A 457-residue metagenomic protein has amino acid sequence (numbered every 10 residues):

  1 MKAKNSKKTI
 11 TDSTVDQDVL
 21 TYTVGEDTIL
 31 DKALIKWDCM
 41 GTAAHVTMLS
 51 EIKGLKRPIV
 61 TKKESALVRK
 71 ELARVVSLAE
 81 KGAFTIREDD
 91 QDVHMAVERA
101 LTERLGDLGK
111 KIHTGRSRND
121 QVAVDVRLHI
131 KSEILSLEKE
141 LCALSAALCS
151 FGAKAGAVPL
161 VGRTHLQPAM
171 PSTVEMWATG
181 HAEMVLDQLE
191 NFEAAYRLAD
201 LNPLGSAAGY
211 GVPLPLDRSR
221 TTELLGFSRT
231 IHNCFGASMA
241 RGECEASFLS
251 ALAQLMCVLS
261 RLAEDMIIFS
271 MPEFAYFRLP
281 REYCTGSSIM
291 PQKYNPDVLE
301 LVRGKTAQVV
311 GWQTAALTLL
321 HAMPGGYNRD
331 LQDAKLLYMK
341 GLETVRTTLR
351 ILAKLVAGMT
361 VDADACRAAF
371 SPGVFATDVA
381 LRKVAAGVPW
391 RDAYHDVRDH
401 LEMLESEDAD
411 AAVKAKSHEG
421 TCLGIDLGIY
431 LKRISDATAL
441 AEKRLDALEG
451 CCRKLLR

Functional and structural regions predicted by a protein language model:
K2-G211, L216-R218, T222, T285-G286 (+4 more regions): A helix-coil-helix interface module used to build multimeric assemblies and to scaffold catalytic/cofactor sites
K2-G41, D107-L108, A275, M290-R457: Glycine-rich cofactor/substrate-binding loops
H45, L49, E71-L78, A100 (+15 more regions): Generic, well-ordered alpha-helical scaffold segments in large soluble proteins
H45-K56, M176, C244-Q254, V379-A386: Short, well-ordered beta-strand elements within core beta-sheets of diverse protein domains
A66-K70, F235-A240, D396-H400, I434: Short linear loop/turn motifs
V68-R69, L225, S270, R281-Y283 (+2 more regions): A general structural motif at alpha-helix termini
V126-E133, E138-K139, A146, A153 (+3 more regions): Charged, flexible cofactor/metal-binding loops and thiol motifs
